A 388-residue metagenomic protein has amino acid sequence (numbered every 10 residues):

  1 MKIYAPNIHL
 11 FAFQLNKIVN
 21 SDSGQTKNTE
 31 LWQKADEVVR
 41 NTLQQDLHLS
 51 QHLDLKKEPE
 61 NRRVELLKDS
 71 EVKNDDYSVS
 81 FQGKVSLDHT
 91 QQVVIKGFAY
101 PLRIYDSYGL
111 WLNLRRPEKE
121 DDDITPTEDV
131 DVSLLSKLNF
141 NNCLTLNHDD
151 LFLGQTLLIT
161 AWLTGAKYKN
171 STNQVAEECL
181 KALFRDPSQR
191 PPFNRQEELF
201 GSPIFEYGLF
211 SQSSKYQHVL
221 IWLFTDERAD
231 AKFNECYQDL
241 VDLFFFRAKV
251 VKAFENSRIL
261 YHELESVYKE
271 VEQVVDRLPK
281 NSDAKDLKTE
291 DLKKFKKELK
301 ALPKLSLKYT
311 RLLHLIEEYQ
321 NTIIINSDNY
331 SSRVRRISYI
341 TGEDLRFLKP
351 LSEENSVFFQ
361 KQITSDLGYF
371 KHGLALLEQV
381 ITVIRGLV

Functional and structural regions predicted by a protein language model:
M1-L138: Long, contiguous, compositionally biased segments that the model treats as domain-scale units
I3, I8, I18, V38-V39 (+14 more regions): Weak global preference for isoleucine
I3-Y4, G24, N28-W32, D36 (+5 more regions): Intrinsic-disorder-associated interaction segments
N7, N16, N20, N28 (+14 more regions): Detector for Asparagine
E30, E37, E58-E60, E65 (+12 more regions): Glutamate identity and glutamate-enriched acidic tracts
D36, R40, K181, N234 (+13 more regions): Generic detector of well-ordered alpha-helical segments enriched in charged/polar residues, highlighting helical
V79-K300: Extended alpha-helical interaction modules
K288-V388: Membrane-associated alpha-helical segments
